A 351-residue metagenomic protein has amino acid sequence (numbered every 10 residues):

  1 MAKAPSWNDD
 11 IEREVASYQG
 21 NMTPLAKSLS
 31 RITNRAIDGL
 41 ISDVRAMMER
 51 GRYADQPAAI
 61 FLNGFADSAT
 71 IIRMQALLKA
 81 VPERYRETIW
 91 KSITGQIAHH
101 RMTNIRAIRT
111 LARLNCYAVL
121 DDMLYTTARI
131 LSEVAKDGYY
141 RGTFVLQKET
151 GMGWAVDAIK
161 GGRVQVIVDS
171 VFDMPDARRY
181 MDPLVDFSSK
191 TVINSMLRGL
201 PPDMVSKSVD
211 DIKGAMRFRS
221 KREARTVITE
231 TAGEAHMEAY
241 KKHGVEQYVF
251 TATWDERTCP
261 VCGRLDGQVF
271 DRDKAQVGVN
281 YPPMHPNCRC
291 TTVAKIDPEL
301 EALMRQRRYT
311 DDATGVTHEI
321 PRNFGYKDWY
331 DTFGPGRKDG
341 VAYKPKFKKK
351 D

Functional and structural regions predicted by a protein language model:
M1-V209, E299-D351: N-terminal leader/targeting and assembly helices and adjacent pre-domain segments
K207-D311: Acidic, glycine-rich two-metal-ion catalytic cores of nucleic acid-processing enzymes
